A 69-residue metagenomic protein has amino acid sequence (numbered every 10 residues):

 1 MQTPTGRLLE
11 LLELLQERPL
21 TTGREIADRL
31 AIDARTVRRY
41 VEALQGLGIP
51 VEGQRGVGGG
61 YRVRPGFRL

Functional and structural regions predicted by a protein language model:
M1-L69: Short, basic/aromatic recognition patches that contact phosphate-bearing ligands
